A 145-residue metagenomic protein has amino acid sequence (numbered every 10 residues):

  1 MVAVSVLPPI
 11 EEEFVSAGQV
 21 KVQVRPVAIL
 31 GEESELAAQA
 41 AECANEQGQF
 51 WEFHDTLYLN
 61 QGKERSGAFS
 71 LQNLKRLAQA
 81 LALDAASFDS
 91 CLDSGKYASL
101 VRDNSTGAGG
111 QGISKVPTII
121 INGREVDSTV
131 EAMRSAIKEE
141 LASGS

Functional and structural regions predicted by a protein language model:
M1-Q79: Structural alpha/beta surface segment adjacent to cysteine/selenocysteine redox centers across thiol/disulfide enzymes
M1-S16, K75-S145: C-terminal cap of thioredoxin/glutaredoxin-like
